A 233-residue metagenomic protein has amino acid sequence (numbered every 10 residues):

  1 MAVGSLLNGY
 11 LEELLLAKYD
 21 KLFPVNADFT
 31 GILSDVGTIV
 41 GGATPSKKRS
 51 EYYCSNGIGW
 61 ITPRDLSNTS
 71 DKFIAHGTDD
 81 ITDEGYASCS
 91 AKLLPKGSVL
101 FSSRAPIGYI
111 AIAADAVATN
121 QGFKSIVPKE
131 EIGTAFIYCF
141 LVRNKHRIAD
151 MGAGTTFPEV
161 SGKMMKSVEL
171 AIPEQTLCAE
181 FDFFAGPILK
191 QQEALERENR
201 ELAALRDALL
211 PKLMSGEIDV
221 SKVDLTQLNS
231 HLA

Functional and structural regions predicted by a protein language model:
M1-T44, S55, A171, Q175-E180 (+1 more regions): Non-catalytic DNA-recognition/assembly elements of restriction-modification systems
N8, R104-I107, D115-K124, F140-R197: Glycine-anchored helix-breaking recognition loops at helix->coil/strand junctions
A27-K72, G85-S90, A153: Low-complexity, Lys/Gly-biased intrinsically disordered segments
T62-P63, T78-N144, M151-A153, S161-G162: A short beta-sheet element
L66, M165, M214: Hydrophobic pocket-lining residues within nucleotide cofactor-binding pockets
K72-F73, G216: Juxtamembrane "helix exit" motif at the C-terminal ends of alpha-helical transmembrane segments in multi-pass membrane
D219-A233: Amphipathic heptad-repeat alpha-helical coiled-coil/stalk segments that mediate oligomerization, filament/stalk
